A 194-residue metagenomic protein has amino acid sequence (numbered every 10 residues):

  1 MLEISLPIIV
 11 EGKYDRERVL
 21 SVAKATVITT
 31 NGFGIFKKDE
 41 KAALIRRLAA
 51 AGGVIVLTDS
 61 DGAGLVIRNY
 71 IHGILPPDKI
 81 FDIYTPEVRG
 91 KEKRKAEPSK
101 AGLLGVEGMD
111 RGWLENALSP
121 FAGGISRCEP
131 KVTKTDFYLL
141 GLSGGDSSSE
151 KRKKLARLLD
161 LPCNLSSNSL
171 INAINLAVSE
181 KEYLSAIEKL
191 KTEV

Functional and structural regions predicted by a protein language model:
L6-P7, K13-E17, S21-A51: Acidic, glycine-rich catalytic loops of TOPRIM or P-loop NTPase phosphate-binding modules used across DNA replication
V10-E11, T58: Short beta-strand scaffold positions
Y14-D15, D61-A63, V88-G90: Conserved nucleotide-binding/hydrolysis micro-motifs of P-loop NTPases
G34-K37, L57-I67: Acidic, metal-coordinating catalytic cores used for nucleic-acid/nucleotide bond scission and strand-transfer chemistry
V66-I74: Short Gly/Thr/Asp-enriched flexible loops that form oxyanion-binding sites at enzyme active sites
P77-E87: Short, acidic/small-residue loops that bind anionic groups at enzyme active sites
T85-L140, G144: Activity-critical C-terminal alpha-helical subdomain
N116, G123-V194: C-terminal, charge/polar-rich interaction regions
